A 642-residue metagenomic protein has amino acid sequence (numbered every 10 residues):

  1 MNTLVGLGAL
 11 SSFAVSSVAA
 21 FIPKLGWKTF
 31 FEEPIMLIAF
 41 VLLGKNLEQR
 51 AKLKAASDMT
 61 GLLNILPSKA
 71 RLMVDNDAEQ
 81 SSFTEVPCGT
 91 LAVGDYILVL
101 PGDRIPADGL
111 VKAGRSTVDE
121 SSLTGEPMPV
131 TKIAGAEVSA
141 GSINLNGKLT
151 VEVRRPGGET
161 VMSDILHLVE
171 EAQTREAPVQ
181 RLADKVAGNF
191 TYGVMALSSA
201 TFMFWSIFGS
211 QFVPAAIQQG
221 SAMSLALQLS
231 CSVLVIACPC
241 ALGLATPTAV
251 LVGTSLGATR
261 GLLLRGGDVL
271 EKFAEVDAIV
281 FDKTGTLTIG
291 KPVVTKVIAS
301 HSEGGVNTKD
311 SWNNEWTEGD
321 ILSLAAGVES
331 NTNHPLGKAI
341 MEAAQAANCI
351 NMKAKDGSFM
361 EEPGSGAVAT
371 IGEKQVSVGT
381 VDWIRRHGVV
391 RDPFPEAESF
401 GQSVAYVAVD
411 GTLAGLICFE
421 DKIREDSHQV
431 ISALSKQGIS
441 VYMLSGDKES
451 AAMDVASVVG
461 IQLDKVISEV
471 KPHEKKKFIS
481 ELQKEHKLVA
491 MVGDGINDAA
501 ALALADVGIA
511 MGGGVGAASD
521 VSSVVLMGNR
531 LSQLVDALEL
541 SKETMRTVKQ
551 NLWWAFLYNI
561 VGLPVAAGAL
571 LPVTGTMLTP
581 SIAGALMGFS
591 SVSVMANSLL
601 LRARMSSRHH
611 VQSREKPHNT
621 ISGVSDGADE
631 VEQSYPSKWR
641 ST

Functional and structural regions predicted by a protein language model:
M1-K69, A78, E176, K185 (+8 more regions): Transmembrane helix-loop-helix hairpins at the membrane interface
M1-S12, L166-S199, M203, Q219 (+7 more regions): Soluble-to-membrane junctions at the N-terminal ends of transmembrane alpha-helices in multi-pass ion-transporting
L10-E33, N189-A237, G261, G304 (+3 more regions): Helix-interface capping motifs at the ends of transmembrane segments in multi-pass membrane proteins
E32-D103, K132, L182, G261-R265 (+4 more regions): Juxtamembrane coupling segments of multi-pass membrane pumps/enzymes
A56-S57, E176, I298-G364, R385-P395: ATP-binding catalytic core of ATPases
G61-E159, G267-A325, T370-I371, D464: Conserved cytosolic catalytic loops of P-type ATPases
R155, R175, L264, E373 (+2 more regions): Conserved ATP-binding TGD loop and adjacent catalytic N/P-domain core of P-type ATPases
P335-L336, Q345-D454, K471: Signature of the cytosolic headpiece of P-type E1-E2 ATPases
